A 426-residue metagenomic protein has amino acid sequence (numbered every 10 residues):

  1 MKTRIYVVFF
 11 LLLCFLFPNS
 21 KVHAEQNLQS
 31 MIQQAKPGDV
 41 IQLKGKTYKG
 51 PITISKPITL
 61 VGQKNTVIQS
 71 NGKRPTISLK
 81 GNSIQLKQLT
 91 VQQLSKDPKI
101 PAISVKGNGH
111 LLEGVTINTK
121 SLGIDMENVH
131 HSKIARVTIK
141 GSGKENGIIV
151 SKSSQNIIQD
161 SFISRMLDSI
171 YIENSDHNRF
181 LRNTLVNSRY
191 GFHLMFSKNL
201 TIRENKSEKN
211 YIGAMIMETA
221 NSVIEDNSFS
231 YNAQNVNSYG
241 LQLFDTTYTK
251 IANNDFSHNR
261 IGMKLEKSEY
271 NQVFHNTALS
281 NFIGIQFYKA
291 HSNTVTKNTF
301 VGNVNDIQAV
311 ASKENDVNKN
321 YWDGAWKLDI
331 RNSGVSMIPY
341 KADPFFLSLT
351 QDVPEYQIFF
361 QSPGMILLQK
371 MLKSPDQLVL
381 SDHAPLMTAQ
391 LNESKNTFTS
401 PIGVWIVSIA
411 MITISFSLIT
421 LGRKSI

Functional and structural regions predicted by a protein language model:
K2-H23, A410-I419: Sec-dependent N-terminal signal peptides of Gram-positive bacterial secreted proteins and lipoproteins
E25-I32, P37-I58, Q63-P75: N-terminal extracellular ligand-recognition/capping segment immediately after the signal peptide
K36, S55-P57, Q63, G81-N82 (+22 more regions): Parallel beta-helix/beta-solenoid
K49-T59, I68-H110, L122-V129: Extracellular beta-strand-rich solenoid/capping regions of secreted or surface-exposed proteins that bind or remodel
S70-I77, K96-S104, T119-L122, G141-V150 (+6 more regions): Extracellular beta-strand/beta-solenoid scaffold signature
S188-I285: Eukaryotic tandem repeat interaction scaffolds
N235-Y239, L279-Q286, N293-I426: Functionally critical loop-and-helix segments that line ligand-binding/catalytic clefts of soluble enzyme domains
